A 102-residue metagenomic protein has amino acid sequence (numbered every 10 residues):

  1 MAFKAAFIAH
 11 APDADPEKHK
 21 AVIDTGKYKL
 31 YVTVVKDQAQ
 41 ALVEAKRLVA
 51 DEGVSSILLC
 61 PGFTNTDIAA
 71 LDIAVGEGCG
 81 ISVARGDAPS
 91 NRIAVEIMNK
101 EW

Functional and structural regions predicted by a protein language model:
M1-E17: N-terminal basic/disordered segments at the start of proteins
A5-F7, Y31, L58-L59, C79-V83: Hydrophobic faces of well-ordered beta-strands that scaffold small-molecule active sites in alpha/beta enzyme cores
I23-A39: Glycine-rich phosphate-binding "P-loop"
Q38-V49: A short, acidic, amphipathic alpha-helical segment used as a generic capping/interface helix at domain edges
K46, V54-F63: Amphipathic, hydrophobic secondary-structure cores in small proteins
G62-F63, G86-P89: Short, ordered loop/turn segments at secondary-structure junctions
I68-G86: Alpha-helix-loop-beta-strand connector modules within alpha/beta enzyme cores
P89-E96: Short, charged, surface-exposed secondary-structure boundary motifs
